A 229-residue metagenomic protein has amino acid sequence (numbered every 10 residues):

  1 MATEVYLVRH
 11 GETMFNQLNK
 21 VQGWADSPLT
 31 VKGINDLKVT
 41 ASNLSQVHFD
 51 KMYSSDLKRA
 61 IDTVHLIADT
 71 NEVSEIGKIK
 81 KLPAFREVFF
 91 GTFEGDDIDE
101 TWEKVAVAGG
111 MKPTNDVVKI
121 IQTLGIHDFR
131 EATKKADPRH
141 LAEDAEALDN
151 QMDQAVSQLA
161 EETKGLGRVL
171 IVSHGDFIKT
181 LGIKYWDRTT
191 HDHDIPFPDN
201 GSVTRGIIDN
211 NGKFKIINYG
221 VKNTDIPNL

Functional and structural regions predicted by a protein language model:
M1-F49, L57, H65, D69-T70 (+2 more regions): An N-terminal RHG(E/S)-centered segment typical of histidine phosphatases
A2, V88-E100, S157-R168, K179-L229: Acidic, low-complexity terminal tails and accessory targeting/binding regions of phosphate-metabolizing enzymes
H10, P83-A84, H174: Active-site glycine-centered loops adjacent to acidic/histidine catalytic or metal-binding residues that shape
T13, F177-I178: Short active-site segment of divalent metal-dependent hydrolases/proteases that encodes the spacing between
D36, T40, A60-T63, D144 (+1 more regions): Alpha-helical packing segments of well-folded alpha/beta enzyme cores
A41-V118, P196: Phosphate-coordination/substrate-recognition cap region in phosphate-metabolizing enzymes
S54-S55, N150, V172-S173: Short beta-strand scaffold positions
G110-A147: Short glycine/proline- and acidic residue-enriched helix-loop micro-motifs that form flexible lids or anion-recognition
